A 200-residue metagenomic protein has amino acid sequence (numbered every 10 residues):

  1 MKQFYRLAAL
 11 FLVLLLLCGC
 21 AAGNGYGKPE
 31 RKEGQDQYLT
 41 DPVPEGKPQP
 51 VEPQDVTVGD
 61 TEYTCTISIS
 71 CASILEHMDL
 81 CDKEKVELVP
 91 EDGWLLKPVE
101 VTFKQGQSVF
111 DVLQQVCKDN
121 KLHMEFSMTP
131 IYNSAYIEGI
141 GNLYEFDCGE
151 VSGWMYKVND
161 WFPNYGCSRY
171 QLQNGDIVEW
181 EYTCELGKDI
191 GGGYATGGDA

Functional and structural regions predicted by a protein language model:
K2-A200: Ubiquitin-like/PB1-type beta-grasp interaction modules and other compact soluble beta-rich domains
